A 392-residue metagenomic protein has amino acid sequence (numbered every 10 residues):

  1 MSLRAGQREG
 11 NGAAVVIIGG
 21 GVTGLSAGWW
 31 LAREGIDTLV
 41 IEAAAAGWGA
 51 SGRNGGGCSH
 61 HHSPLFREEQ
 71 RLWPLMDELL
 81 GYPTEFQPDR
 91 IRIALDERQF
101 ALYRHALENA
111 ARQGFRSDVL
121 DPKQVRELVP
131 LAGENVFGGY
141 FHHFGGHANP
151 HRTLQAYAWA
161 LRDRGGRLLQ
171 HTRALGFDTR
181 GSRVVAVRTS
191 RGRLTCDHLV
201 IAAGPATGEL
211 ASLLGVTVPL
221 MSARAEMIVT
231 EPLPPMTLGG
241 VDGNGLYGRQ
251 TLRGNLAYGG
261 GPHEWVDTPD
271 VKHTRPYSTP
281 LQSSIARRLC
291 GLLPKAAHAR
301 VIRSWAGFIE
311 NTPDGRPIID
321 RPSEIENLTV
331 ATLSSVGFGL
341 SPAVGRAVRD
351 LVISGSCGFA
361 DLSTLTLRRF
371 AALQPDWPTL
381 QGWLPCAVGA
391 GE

Functional and structural regions predicted by a protein language model:
M1-V15, R33, G389-A390: Extreme N-terminal leader/targeting segments of oxidoreductases
A13-V40: N-terminal Rossmann-like FAD-binding beta1-loop-alpha1 element of flavoenzymes
R33-R53: Glycine-rich FAD pyrophosphate-binding loop
G55-L128, G245-Y247, H273, L289: Dinucleotide-binding Rossmann-like beta1-alpha1 core, especially the glycine-rich loop that anchors the ADP
Y140-L194: Helical element adjacent to the flavin cofactor pocket in flavoenzyme catalytic cores
R193-T237: Central helical "cap/lid" subdomain
P234-E326: Active-site lid/adjacent beta-loop-alpha segment flanking the redox-cofactor pocket in flavoenzymes
G291-E392: C-terminal catalytic lobe of FAD-dependent flavoproteins
